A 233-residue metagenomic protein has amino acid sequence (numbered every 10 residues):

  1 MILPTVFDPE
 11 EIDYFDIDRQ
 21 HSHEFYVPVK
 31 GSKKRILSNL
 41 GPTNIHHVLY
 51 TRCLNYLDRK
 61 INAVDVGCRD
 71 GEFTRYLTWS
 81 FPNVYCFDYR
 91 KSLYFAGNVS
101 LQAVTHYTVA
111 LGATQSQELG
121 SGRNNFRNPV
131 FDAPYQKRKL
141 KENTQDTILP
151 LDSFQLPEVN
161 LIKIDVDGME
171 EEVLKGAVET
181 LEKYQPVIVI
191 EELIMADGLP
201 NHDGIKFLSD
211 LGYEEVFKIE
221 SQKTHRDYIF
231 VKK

Functional and structural regions predicted by a protein language model:
M1-K233: Phosphate/nucleotide-binding beta-alpha loop and adjacent structural elements of enzyme active sites
